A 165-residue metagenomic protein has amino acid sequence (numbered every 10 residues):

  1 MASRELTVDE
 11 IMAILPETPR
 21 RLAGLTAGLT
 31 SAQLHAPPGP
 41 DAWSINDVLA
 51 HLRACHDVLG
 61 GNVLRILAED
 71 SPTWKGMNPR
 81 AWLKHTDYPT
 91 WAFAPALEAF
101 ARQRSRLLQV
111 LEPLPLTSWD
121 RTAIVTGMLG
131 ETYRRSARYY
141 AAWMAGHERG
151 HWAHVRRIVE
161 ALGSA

Functional and structural regions predicted by a protein language model:
M1, A27-S31, I124: Short alpha-helical hairpin
M1-E17: Extreme N-terminal tail/first-helix region
S3-L6, I45, W82-P95, L129-R138: Acidic/His metal-coordination segments adjacent to aromatic residues that form catalytic metal sites in metalloenzymes
I14-P19, L83-R121, Y140-A142: Acidic/histidine-rich alpha-helical segments that form the ligand environment of transition-metal centers
G24, G28-L29, P37-G39: A glycine-rich, hydrophobic loop/mini-helix early in the fold
H35-R80, L108, D120-A165: Short, contiguous alpha-helical
